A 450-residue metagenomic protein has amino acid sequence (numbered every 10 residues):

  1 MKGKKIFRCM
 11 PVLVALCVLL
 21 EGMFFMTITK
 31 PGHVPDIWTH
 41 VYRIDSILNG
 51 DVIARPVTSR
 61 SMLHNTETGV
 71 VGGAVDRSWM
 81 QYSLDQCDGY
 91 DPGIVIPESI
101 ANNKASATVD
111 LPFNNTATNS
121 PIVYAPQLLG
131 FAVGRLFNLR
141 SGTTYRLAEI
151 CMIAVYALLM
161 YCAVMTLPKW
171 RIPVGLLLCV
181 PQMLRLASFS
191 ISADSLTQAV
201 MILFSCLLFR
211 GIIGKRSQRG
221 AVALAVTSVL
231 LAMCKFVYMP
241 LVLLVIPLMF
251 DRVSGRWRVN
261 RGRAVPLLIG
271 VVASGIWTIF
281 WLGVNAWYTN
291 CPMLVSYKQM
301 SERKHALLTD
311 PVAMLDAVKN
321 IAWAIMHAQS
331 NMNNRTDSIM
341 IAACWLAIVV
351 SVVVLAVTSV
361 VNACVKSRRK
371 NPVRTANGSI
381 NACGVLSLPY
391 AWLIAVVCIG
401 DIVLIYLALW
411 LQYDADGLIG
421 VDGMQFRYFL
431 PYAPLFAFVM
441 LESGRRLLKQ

Functional and structural regions predicted by a protein language model:
M1-M23, I28, G32, R263-V272 (+5 more regions): Start-transfer (signal-anchor) and selected internal transmembrane alpha helices of multi-pass inner/ER membrane
D51-L147: Interfacial juxtamembrane loops and adjacent helix segments that form the catalytic/substrate-binding surfaces
F137-T143, Y161-P181: Transmembrane-helix signature of polytopic, membrane-embedded enzymes that assemble or transfer cell-envelope glycans
C162, Q198-G214, T227, F436-V439: Specific aromatic-rich, kink-prone transmembrane helix
R185, G220-F236, P240-P247: Membrane-interface alpha helices of multi-pass inner-membrane proteins
S190-T197: Short acidic/glycine- and proline-prone juxtamembrane loop motifs at membrane-interface regions of multi-pass membrane
L207-I213, V222, M239-V272: Perimembrane helix-loop-helix junctions
L282-S367: Membrane-lumen/periplasm interface segments of multi-pass, membrane-embedded glycan/lipid transferases
